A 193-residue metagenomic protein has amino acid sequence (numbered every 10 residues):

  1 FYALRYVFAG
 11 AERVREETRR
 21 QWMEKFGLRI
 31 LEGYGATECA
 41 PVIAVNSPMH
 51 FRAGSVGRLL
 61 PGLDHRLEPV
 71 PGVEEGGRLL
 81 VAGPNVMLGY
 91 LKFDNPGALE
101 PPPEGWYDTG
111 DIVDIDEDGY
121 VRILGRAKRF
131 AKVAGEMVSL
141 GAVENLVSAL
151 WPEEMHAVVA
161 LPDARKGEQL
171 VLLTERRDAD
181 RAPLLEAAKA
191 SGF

Functional and structural regions predicted by a protein language model:
F1-R52, D64-P71: Gly/Ser/Thr-rich phosphate-binding loop
A11, G35, G57, D111 (+1 more regions): Active-site glycine-centered loops adjacent to acidic/histidine catalytic or metal-binding residues that shape
E17, G89-Y90: Residues that scaffold the ATP/ADP-binding catalytic core of kinase and kinase-like folds
S47-R52, A98, L173-E175: Short, hinge-like loop/turn segments at secondary-structure boundaries
G54-L59, P103-E104: Short Gly/Pro-enriched turn/cap motifs at secondary-structure boundaries
D64-A82, K92-L99, I115-D118: Conserved beta-loop-beta connector loops within the AMP-binding
G77, G83, L88-G89, I112-F193: AMP-binding/adenylate-forming catalytic core of the ANL superfamily
